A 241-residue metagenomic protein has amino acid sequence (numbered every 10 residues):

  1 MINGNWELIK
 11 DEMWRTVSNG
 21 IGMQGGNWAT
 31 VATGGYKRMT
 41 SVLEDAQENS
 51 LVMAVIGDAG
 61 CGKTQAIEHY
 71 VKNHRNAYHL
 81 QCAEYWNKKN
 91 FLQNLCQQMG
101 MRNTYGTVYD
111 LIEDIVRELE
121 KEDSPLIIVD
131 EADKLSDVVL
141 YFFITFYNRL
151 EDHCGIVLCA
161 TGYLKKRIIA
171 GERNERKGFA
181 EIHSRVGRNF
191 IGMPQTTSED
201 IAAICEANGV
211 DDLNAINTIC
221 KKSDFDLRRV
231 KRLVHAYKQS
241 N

Functional and structural regions predicted by a protein language model:
M1-S50, A236-N241: A short, basic N-terminal segment
S18-G22, K89-Y105: Conserved NTP-binding/hydrolysis module of P-loop NTPases
Q47-H69, A83-E84: Walker A/P-loop nucleotide-binding motif
A54-A59, L135, Y147-G178: Sensor-1/coupling segment of RecA-like P-loop NTPase cores
L80-E84, I168-E172, R176-H183, G187-E199: Conserved AAA+ ATPase "SRH/arginine-finger" region at the nucleotide-binding site
E118-V139, F143, Y147-L150: Conserved P-loop NTPase "ATPase switch" module shared by AAA+ and STAND
F190-A215: Conserved small helical "lid"/interfacial subdomain of P-loop NTPases
A215-R229: A short helix-loop-helix "switch/interaction" segment in the helical subdomain of ASCE P-loop NTPases
